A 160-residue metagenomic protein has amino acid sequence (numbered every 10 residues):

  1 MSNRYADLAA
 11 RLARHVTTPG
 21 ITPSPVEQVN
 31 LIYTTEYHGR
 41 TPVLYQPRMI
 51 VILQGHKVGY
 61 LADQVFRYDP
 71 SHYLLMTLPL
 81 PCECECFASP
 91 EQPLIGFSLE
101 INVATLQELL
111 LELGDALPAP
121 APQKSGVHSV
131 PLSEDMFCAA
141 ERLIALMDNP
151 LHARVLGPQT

Functional and structural regions predicted by a protein language model:
M1-P25, V29-I32, H38-G39, P122-S125: A short, N-terminal "cap"/entry segment at the start of jelly-roll beta-barrel domains of the cupin/DSBH fold
S2, L109-T160: Amphipathic alpha-helical segments enriched in hydrophobic/aromatic residues interleaved with Lys/Arg
D7, L44, L94, L156-T160: Generic structural microfeature
D7-R11, E100-A104, A116-H128: N-terminal/domain-start segments enriched in small and hydrophobic, helix-friendly residues, covering either
L12-H15, I52, L75, S125 (+1 more regions): Residue-level detector of solvent-exposed, low-hydrophobicity positions
P23-P118: N-terminal regulatory/effector-sensing and dimerization cores that precede helix-turn-helix DNA-binding domains
